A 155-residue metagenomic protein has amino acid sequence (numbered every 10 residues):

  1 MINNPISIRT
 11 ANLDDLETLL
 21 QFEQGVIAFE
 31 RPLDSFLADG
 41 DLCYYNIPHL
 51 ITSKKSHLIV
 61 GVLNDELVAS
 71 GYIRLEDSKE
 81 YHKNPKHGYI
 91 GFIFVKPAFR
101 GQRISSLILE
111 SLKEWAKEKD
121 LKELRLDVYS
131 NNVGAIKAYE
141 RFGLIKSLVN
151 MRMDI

Functional and structural regions predicted by a protein language model:
I6-Q21: A short beta-loop-alpha structural element at the N-terminal edge of CoA-dependent acyl/N-acetyltransferase catalytic
I27-I47: Conserved GNAT-fold acetyl-CoA-binding loop/helix
P48-V60, Y89: A short helix-loop-beta-strand connector motif used in the catalytic cores of GNAT acetyltransferases and, in some
V60, E66-L75, Y89, F94: Conserved beta-strand in the GNAT
N84-P97, V149-R152: Conserved acetyl-CoA binding element of GNAT-fold acetyltransferases
F92-V95, G101-E114, E118, K137 (+1 more regions): Conserved acetyl-CoA-binding loop-helix of GNAT-fold acetyltransferases
S106, S130-L148, M153: Conserved active-site alpha-helix within GNAT-family acetyltransferase domains
A116-D127: Conserved GNAT acetyl-CoA-binding A-motif
